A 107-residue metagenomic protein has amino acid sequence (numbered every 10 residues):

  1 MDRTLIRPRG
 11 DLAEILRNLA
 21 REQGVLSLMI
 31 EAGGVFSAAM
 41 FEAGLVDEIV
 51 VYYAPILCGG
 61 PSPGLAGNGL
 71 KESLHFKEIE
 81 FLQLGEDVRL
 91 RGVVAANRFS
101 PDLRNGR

Functional and structural regions predicted by a protein language model:
M1-R107: Enzymes that bind and transform nitrogen-containing heteroaromatic metabolites
